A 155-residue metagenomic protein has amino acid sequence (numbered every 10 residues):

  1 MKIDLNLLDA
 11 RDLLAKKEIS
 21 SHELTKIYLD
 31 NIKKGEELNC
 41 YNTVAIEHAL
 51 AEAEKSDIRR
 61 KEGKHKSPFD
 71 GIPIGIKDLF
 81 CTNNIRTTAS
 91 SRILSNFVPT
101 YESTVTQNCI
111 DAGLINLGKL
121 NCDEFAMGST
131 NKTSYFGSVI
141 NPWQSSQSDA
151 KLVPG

Functional and structural regions predicted by a protein language model:
M1-A51: An N-terminal boundary/leader segment
K2-I3, L38-Y41, S56, I93-L94 (+2 more regions): Short clusters of hydrophobic/aromatic residues that line enzyme substrate/ligand-binding pockets
D9, I27, K55, T104 (+1 more regions): Alpha-helical scaffold segments in soluble metabolic enzymes
S20-S21, K66, N116: Residue-level detector of short coil/turn "hinge" positions at structural boundaries
N31, G35, E52, S56 (+2 more regions): Short alpha-helical functional segments enriched in proximate histidine and acidic residues
S56-P73: Immediate post-signal peptide segment of exported/extracytoplasmic ligand-binding proteins
F69-G155: Short glycine/serine-rich loop/turn segments
